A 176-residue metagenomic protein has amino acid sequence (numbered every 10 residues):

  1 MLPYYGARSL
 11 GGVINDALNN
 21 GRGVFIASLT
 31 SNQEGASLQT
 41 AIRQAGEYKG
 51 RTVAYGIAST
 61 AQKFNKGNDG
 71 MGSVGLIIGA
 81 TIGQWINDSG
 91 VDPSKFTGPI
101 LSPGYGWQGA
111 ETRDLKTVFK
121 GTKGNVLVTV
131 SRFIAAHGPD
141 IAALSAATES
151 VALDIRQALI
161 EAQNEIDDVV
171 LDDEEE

Functional and structural regions predicted by a protein language model:
M1-G79, T97: Conserved anion-binding
Y5, T30-Q33, W107-G109, V130-A135 (+1 more regions): Short C-terminal domain-edge/linker segments immediately following a structured domain
A7, G11-N15, Y55-S59, G109 (+4 more regions): Amphipathic, non-transmembrane alpha-helical secondary structure
I14-L18, Q62-D69, D88-K95, A152 (+2 more regions): Surface-exposed amphipathic alpha-helices with a cationic face
A17, T40-Q44, S94, V118 (+2 more regions): Generic alpha-helical propensity signal that fires on short helical segments and nearby coil/disordered stretches
V24-A27, K49-T52, L101-P103, N125-V128 (+1 more regions): Glycine-rich loops and low-complexity Gly/Arg-rich segments that provide flexible linkers or classic glycine-based
L76, A80-T129, F133-H137: A C-terminal functional module that forms or caps the active site or interfaces directly with catalytic machinery
D114-N125, A136-E176: C-terminal helical cap(s) of enzyme catalytic domains, especially alpha/beta-barrels
